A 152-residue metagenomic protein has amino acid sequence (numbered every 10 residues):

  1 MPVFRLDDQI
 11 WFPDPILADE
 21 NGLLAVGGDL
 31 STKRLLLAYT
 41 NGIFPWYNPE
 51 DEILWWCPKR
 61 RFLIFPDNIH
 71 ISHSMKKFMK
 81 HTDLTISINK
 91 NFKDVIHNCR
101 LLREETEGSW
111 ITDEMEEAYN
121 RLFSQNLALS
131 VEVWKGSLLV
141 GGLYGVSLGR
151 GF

Functional and structural regions predicted by a protein language model:
M1-F152: N-acyltransferase acceptor-side catalytic subdomain
